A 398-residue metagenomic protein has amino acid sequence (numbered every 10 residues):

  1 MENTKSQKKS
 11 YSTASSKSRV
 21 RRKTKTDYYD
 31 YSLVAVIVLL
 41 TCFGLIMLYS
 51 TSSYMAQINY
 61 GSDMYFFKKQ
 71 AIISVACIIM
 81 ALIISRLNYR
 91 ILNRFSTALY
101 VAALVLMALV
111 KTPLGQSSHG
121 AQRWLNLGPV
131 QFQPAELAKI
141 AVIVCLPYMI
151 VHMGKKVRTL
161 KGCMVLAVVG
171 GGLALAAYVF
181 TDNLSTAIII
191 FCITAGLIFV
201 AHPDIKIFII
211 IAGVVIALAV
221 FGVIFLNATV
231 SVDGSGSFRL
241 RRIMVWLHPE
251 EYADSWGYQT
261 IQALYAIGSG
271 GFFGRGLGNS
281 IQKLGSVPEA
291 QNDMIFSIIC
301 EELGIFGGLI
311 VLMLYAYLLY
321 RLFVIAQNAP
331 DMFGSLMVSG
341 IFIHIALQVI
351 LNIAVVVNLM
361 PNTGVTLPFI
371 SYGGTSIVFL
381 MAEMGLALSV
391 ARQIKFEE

Functional and structural regions predicted by a protein language model:
M1-D27, L48, T159, Q348-E398: A juxtamembrane structural motif centered on a specific transmembrane helix
K23-I37, L92: N-terminal membrane topogenic signal
V36-C42, S50, Q57-W256, S297-N358 (+1 more regions): Hydrophobic alpha-helical transmembrane segments of multi-pass inner membrane proteins, especially in bacterial systems
N183-I188, R275-S280, A290-N292, L309 (+3 more regions): Transmembrane helix boundary and interhelical junction motifs in multipass membrane proteins
V245-N292, I305-G307: TM-adjacent membrane-interface loops and short helices in multi-pass inner/ER membrane proteins
